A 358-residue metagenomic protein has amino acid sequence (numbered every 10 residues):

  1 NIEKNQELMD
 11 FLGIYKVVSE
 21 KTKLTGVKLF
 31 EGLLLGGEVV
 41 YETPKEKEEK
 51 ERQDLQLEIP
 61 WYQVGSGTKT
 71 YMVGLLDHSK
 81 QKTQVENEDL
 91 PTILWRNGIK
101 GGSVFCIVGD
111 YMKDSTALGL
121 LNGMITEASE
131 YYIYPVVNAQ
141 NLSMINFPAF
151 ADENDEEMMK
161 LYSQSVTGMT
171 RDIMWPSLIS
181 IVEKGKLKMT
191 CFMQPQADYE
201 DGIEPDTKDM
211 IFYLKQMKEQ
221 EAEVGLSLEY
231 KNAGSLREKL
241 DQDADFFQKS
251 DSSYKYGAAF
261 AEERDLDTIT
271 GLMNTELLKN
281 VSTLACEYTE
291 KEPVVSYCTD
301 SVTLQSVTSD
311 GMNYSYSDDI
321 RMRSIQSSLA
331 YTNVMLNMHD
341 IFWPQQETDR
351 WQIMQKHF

Functional and structural regions predicted by a protein language model:
N1-E20, A149, P176-I179, E183-T270 (+2 more regions): Metal-dependent polysaccharide deacetylase catalytic core of the NodB/CE4 family, i.e., the active-site-bearing domain
I2-H78: An acidic, glycine-rich "communication" segment
E51-A139: A glycine-centered loop/beta-turn motif at secondary-structure junctions
D89-T92, P176, P205-K215, Y288-P293 (+1 more regions): Alpha-helical scaffolding within the catalytic cores of extracellular/periplasmic polymer-degrading hydrolases
G109, Y131-Y132, N138-Q140, M144-P148 (+2 more regions): Catalytic grooves of carbohydrate-active enzymes
G109-D114, M159-T170, Q194-E204, E229-G234 (+4 more regions): The substrate-binding groove and active-site-proximal loops of carbohydrate-active enzymes, especially glycoside
D110-Q216: Active-site beta->alpha N-cap acidic-glycine motif
Q216, Y230-D251, V295-Q326: Alpha-helical scaffold elements lining the catalytic groove of polysaccharide deacetylases
